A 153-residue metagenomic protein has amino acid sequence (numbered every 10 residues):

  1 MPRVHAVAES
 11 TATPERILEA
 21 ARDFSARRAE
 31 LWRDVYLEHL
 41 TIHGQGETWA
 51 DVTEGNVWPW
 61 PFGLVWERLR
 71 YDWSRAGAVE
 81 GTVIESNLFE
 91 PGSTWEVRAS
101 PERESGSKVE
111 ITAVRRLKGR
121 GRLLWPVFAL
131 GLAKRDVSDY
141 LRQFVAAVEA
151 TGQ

Functional and structural regions predicted by a protein language model:
M1, F62, L88-E90: Glycine-centered tight beta-turn/hairpin loop motif at sheet-sheet or coil-to-beta transitions
M1-T48: Hydrophobic ligand-binding cavity/cleft-lining segments
M1-V7, W66, A78, T94 (+1 more regions): Intrinsic-disorder/low-complexity, polar/charged segments enriched in Ser/Thr/Lys/Arg/Asp/Glu/Gln
A8-S10, N56, A113-R115: Hydrophobic beta-strand positions in extracellular immunoglobulin-like domains
T11-E15, G44-E47, D72-G77, R98-E110: A short, structured loop/turn motif at beta-sheet edges
T13-A20, L132-D136, Y140: Short amphipathic alpha-helical segments
E38-S86, R142-T151: Glycine-rich portal/gate segments that line the openings of hydrophobic small-molecule binding cavities
T82-D139: Beta-strand/loop substructures that line and gate deep hydrophobic ligand-binding cavities in soluble
